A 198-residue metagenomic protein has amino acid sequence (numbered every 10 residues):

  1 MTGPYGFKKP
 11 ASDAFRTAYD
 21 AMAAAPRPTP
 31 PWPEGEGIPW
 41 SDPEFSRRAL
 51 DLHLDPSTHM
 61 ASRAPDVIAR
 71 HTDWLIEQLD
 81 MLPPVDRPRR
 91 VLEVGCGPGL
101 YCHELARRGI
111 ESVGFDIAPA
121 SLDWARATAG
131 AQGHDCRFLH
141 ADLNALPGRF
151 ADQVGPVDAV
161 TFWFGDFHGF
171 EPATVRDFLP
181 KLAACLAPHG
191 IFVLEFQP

Functional and structural regions predicted by a protein language model:
T2-W40: N-terminal auxiliary segments of SAM/dcSAM-dependent transferases
P65-D86: Conserved alpha-helix/loop element of class I SAM-dependent methyltransferases that forms part of the SAM/SAH-binding
P98-I110: Conserved SAM-binding loop of SAM-dependent methyltransferases across substrates and taxa, primarily the Class I
A118-A120: Conserved SAM/SAH-binding beta-strand->alpha-helix loop
A125-R126: Conserved SAM-binding loop
Q132-A145: Conserved SAM-binding strand-loop segment of SAM-dependent methyltransferases
R176-P188: A short glycine-rich, Lys/Arg-flanked "PGG" loop and its adjoining helix->strand segment in the class I
H189-F196: Conserved beta-strand signature within the Rossmann-like core of class I S-adenosyl-L-methionine
